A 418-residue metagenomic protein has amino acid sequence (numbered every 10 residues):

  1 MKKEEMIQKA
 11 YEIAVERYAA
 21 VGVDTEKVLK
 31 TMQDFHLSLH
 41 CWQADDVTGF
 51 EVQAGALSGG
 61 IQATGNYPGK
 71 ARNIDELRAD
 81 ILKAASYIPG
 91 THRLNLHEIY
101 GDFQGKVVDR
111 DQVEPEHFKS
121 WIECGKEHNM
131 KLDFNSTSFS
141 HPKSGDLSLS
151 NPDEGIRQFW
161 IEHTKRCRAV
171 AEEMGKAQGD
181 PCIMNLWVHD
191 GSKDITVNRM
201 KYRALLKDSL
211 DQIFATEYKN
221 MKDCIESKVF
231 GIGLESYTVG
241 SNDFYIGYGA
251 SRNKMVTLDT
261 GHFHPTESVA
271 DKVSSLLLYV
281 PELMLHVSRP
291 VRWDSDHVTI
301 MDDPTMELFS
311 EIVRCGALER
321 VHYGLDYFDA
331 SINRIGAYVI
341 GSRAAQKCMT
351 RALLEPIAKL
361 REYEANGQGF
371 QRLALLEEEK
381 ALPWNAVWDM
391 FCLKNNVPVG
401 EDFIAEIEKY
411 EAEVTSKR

Functional and structural regions predicted by a protein language model:
M1-P152, F159, R168-V170, D180-C182 (+6 more regions): Alpha/beta catalytic barrel-like cores
P115, S150-K165, T196, M200-K207 (+1 more regions): Short, amphipathic alpha-helical segments
G125, T164-C167, A171, G175 (+1 more regions): Hydrophobic pocket-lining residues that define ligand/cofactor binding sites across diverse proteins
M130, K176, K254: Short glycine/serine/threonine/alanine-rich loop segments
R168-V197, C224: Active-site groove signature of glycoside hydrolases
H189-G191, K228, Y327: Short linear capping/connector segments at secondary-structure termini
K193-P304: Acidic/histidine-rich catalytic cores of soluble enzymes
